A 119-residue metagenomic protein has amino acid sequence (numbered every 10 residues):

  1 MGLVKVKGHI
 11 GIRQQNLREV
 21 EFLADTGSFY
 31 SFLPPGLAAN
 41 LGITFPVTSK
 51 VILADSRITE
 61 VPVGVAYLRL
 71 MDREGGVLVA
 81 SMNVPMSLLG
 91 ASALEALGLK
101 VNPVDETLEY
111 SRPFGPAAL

Functional and structural regions predicted by a protein language model:
M1-L119: Pepsin/retropepsin-fold aspartyl endopeptidases
